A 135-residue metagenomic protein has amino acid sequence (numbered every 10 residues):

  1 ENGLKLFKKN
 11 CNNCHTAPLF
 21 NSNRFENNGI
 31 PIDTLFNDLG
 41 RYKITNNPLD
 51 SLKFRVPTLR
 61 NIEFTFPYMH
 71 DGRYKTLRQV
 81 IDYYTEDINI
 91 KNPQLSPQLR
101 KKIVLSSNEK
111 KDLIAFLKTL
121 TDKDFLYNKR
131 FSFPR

Functional and structural regions predicted by a protein language model:
E1-R135: Periplasmic c-type cytochrome electron-transfer domains
